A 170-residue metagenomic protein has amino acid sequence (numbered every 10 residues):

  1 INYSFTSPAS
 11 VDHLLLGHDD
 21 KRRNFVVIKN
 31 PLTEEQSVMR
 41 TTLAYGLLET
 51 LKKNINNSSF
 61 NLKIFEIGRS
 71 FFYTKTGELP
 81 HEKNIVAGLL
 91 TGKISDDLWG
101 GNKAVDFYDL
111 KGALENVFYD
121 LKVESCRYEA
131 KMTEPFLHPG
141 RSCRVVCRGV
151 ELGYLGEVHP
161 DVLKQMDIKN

Functional and structural regions predicted by a protein language model:
I1-N170: Extended beta-strand-rich architecture
